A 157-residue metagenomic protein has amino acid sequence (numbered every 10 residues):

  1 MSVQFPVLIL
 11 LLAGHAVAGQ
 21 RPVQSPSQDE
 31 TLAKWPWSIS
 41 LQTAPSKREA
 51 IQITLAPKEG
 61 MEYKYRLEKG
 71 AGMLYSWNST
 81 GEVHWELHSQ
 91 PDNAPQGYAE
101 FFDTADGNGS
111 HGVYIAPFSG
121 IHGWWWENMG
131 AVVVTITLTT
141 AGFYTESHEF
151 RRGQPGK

Functional and structural regions predicted by a protein language model:
M1-P6: Bacterial N-terminal signal peptides that target proteins for export
L10-A18: Hydrophobic h-region of N-terminal signal peptides that target proteins for export in Gram-negative bacteria
V17-K157: Acidic, Ser/Thr/Pro
